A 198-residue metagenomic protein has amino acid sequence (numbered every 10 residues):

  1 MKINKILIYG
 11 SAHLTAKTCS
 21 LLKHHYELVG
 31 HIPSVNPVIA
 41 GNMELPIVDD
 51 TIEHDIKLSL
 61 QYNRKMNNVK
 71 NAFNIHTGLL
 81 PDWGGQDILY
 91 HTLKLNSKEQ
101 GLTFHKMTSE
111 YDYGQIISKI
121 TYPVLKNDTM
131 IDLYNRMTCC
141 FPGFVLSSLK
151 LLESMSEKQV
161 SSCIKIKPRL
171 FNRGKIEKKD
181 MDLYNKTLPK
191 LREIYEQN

Functional and structural regions predicted by a protein language model:
M1-N198: One-carbon transfer enzymes
